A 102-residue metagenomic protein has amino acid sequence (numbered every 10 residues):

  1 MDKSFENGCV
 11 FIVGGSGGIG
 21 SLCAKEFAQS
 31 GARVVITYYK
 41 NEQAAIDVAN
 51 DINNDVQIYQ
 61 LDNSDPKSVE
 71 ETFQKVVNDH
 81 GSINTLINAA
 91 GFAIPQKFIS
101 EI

Functional and structural regions predicted by a protein language model:
C9, S16-G18: Conserved glycine-rich cofactor-binding loop
V13, I83-G91: Rossmann-fold scaffold of SDR-type NAD(P)-dependent oxidoreductases
G18, L22, A93: NAD(P)H-binding Rossmann-fold N-terminus in SDR/SDR-like oxidoreductases, specifically the glycine-rich beta1-alpha1
F27: Aromatic pocket-lining residues of Rossmann-like dinucleotide-binding sites
A32-D47: Conserved glycine-rich Rossmann-like NAD(P)H-binding loop of the short-chain dehydrogenase/reductase
E42, Q60-T72: The beta1-alpha1 cofactor-binding region of Rossmann-like NAD(H)/NADP(H)-dependent oxidoreductases
E70, A93-I102: Conserved mid-core segment of classical short-chain dehydrogenase/reductases
V76-G81: Glycine-rich phosphate-binding loop signature in dinucleotide/nucleotide-binding domains
